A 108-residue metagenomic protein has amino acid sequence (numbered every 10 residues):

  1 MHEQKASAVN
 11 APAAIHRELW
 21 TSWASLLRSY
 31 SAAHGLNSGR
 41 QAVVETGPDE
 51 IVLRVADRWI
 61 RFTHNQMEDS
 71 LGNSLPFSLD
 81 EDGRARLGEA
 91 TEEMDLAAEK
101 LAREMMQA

Functional and structural regions predicted by a protein language model:
M1, M67, M94, M105-M106: Detector for methionine-enriched segments
M1-A42: Contiguous, amphipathic alpha-helical segments that mediate oligomerization or scaffolding in large protein assemblies
A11, T46-G47, L75: Intrinsic-disorder/low-complexity coil detector
L27-R28, M94, A98: Generic signature of intrinsically disordered, low-complexity, basic-rich segments and short cationic peptides
S29, A33-S70: Amphipathic, interaction-prone secondary-structure segments
D57-L96: Intrinsically disordered, low-complexity regulatory segments enriched in Ser/Thr/Pro and charged residues
R86, A97-A108: Extended, compositionally biased alpha-helical segments that mediate assembly or anchoring
